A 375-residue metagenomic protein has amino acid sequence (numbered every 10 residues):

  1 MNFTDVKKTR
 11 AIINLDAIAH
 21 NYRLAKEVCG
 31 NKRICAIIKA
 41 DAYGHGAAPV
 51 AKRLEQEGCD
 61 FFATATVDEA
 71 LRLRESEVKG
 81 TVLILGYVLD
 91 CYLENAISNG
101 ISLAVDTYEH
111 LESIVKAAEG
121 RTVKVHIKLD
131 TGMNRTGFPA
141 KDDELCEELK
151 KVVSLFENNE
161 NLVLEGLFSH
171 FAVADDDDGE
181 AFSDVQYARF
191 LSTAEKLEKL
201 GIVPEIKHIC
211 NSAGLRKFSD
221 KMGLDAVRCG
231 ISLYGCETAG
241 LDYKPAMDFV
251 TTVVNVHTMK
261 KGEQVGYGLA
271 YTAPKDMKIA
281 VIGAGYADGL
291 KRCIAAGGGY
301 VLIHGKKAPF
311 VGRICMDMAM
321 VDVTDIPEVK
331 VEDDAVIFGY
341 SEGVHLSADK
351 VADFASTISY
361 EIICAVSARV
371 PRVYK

Functional and structural regions predicted by a protein language model:
M1-S102, V163, P371-K375: A charged N-terminal "starter" segment
V6-K7, A40-R53, E57, E75 (+4 more regions): Active-site loop/helix belt of alpha/beta enzymes
I18, L73, L167, V253 (+1 more regions): Residue-level signal for inorganic ion chemistry
D68, G86-C91, Y108-L111, L129-T131 (+1 more regions): Short, acidic/turn-prone active-site loops that include or flank metal/cofactor- and phosphate-binding residues
K79-V88, S102-D106, T122-K128, V227-R228: Short hydrophobic/aromatic-enriched beta-strand-loop microsegments
T258-K375: C-terminal accessory subdomain/extension
